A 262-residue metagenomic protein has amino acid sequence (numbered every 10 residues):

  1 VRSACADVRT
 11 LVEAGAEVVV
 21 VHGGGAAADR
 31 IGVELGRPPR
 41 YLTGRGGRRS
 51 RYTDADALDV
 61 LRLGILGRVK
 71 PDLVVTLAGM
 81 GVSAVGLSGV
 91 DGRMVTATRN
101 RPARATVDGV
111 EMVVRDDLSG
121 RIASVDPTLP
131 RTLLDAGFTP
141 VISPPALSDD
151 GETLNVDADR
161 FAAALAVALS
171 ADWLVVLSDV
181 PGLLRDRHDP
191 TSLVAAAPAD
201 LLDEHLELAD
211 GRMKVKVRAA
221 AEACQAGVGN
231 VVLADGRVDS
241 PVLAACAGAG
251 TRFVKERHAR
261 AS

Functional and structural regions predicted by a protein language model:
V1-S262: C-terminal catalytic "cap/lid" subdomain
